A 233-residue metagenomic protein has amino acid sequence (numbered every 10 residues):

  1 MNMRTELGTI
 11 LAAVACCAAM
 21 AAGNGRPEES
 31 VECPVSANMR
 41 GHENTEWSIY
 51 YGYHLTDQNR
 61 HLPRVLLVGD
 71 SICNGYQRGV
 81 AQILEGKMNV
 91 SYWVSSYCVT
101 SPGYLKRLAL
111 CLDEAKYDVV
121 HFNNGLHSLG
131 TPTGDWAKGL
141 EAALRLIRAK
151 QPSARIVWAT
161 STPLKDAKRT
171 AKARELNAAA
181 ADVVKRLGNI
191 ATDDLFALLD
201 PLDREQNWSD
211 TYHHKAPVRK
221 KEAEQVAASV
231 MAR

Functional and structural regions predicted by a protein language model:
M1-L11: Bacterial N-terminal signal peptides that target proteins for export
A18-E29: Bacterial Sec-dependent signal peptides at the C-terminal "C-region" and cleavage site
E29, P163-R233: Catalytic His-Asp segment of secreted/periplasmic serine-dependent ester chemistry enzymes
E32-E141, K165-A167, A171-R174, A178: Conserved SGNH/GDSL esterase-like catalytic core that processes O-acyl groups on lipids and polysaccharides
N89-S91, R155, N189-A191: Conserved beta-strand segments of alpha/beta enzyme cores
N123, A159-T160: Alpha/beta-hydrolase-fold catalytic nucleophile elbow
A143-I147: Hydrophobic positions in alpha-helices of CheY-like receiver
A149-I156: A short helix->loop->beta-strand "cap" motif at the edges of active sites that frequently abuts
